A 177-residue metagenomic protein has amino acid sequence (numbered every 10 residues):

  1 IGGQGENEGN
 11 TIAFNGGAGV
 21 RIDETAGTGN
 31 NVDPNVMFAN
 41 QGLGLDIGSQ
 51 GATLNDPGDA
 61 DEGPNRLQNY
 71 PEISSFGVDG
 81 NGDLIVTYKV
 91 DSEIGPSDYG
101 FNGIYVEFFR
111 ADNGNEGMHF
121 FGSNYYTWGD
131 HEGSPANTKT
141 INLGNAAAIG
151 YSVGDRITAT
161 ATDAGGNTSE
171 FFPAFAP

Functional and structural regions predicted by a protein language model:
I1-P177: Extracellular parallel beta-helix/beta-solenoid repeat domains
